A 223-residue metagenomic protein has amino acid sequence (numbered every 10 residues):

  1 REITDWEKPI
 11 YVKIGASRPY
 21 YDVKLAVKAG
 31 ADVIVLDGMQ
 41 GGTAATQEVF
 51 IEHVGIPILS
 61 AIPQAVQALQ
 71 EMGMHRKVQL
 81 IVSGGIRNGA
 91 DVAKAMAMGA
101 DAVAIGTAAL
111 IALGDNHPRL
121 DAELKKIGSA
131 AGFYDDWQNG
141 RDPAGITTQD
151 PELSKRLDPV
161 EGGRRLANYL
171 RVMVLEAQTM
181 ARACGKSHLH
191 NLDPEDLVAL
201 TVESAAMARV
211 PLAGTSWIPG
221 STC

Functional and structural regions predicted by a protein language model:
R1-D150: Glycine-rich phosphate/ribose-binding loops and adjacent secondary-structure elements that form binding surfaces
L153-C223: C-terminal extensions of enzymes
